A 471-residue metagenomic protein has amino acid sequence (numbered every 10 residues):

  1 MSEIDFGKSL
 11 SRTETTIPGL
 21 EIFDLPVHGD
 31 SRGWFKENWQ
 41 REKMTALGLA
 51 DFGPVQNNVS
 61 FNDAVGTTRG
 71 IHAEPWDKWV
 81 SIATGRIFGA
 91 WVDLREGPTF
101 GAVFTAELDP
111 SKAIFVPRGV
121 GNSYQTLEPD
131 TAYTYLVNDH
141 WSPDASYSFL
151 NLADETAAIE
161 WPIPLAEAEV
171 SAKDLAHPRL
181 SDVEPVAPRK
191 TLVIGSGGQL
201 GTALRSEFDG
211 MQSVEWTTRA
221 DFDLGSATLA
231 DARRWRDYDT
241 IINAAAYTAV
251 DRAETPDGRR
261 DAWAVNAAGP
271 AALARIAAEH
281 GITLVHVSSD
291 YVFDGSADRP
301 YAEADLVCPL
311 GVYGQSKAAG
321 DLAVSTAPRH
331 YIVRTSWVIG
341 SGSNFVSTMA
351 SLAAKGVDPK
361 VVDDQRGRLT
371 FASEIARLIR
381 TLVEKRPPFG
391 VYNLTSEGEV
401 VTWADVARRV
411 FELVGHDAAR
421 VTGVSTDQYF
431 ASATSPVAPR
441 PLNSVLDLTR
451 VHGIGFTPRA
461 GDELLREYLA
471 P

Functional and structural regions predicted by a protein language model:
S2-L108, E128-D130, D139-R189: Non-catalytic, conserved peripheral segments adjacent to functional cores
A106-P129, L136: Conserved metal-binding segment of the jelly-roll/cupin
P164-A166, S171-P188, P439-P471: C-terminal amphipathic/interface module of NAD(P)-dependent oxidoreductases and related NAD-binding regulators
P188-G210: N-terminal Rossmann NAD(P)H-binding glycine-rich loop of SDR-like oxidoreductase domains
T228-V265: NAD(P)H-binding glycine-rich loop region in Rossmannoid oxidoreductase-like domains and their noncatalytic homologs
R260, A264-A272, E279, V292-V333 (+1 more regions): Catalytic helix-loop patch of NAD(P)-dependent Rossmann-fold dehydrogenases
L322-G367, S373-E374: NAD(P)-dependent short-chain dehydrogenase/reductase
L378, K385-P436, L469: Mid/C-terminal beta-alpha module of Rossmann-like enzyme folds, strongest in SDR-family dehydrogenases/epimerases
